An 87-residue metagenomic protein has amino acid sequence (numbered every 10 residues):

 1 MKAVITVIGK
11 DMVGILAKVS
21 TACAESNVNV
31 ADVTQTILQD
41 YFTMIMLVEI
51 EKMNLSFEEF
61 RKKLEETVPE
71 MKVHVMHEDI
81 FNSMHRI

Functional and structural regions predicted by a protein language model:
M1-I87: A conserved regulatory-domain signal marking ACT and ACT-like small-molecule sensing domains and adjacent regulatory
